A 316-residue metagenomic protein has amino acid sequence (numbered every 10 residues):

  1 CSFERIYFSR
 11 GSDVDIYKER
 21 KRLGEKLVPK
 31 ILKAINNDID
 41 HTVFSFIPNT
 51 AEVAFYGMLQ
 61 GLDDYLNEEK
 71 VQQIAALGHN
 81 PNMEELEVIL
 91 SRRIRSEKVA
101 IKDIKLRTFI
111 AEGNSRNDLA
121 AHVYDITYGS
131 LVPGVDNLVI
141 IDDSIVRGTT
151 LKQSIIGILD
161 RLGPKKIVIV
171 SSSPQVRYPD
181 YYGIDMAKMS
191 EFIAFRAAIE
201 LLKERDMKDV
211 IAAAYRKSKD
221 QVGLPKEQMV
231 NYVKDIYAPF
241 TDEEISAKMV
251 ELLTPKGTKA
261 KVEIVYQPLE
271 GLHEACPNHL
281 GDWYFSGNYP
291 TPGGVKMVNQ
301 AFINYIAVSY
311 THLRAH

Functional and structural regions predicted by a protein language model:
C1-N36, G113-D118: Active-site-facing substrate-recognition patch
R20, K26-I35, D40-L59, E69-K70 (+1 more regions): Phosphate-binding active sites in nucleotide-utilizing proteins
T50-F55, D103-T108, V146-T149, P174-D180 (+1 more regions): Flexible loop/turn segments at secondary-structure boundaries
A51-M58, N137-I158: Extended, hydrophobic alpha-helical segments in both membrane/secreted and soluble proteins
Q60-N137, R177-S190: Short, glycine/charge-rich flexible loops or terminal/linker lids adjacent to PRPP-binding catalytic cores
R95, N137, K165-V168, E263: Residues at the starts of beta-strands that form the adenosine-phosphate
R177-Y305: Acidic, metal-coordinating catalytic segment for phosphate/diphosphate chemistry, firing primarily on the Nudix
T311-H316: Conserved small/polar residues in nucleotide/adenosyl-binding loops
